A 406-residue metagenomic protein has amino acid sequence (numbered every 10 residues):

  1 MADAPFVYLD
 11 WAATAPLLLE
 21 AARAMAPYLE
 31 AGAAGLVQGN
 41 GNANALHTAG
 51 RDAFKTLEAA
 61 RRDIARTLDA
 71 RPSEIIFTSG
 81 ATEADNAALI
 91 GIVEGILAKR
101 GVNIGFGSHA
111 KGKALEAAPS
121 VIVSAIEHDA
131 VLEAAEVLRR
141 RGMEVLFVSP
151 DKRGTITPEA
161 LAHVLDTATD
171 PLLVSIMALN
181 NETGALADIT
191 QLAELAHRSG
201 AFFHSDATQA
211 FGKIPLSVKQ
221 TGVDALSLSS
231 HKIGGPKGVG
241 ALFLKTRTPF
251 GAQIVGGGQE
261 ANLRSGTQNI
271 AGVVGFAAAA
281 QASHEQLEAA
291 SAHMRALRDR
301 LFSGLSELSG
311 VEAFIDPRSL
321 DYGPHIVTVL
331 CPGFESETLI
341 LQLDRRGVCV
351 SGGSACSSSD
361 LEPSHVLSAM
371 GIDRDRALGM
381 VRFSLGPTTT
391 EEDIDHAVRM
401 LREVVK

Functional and structural regions predicted by a protein language model:
M1-K406: Pyridoxal 5′-phosphate
